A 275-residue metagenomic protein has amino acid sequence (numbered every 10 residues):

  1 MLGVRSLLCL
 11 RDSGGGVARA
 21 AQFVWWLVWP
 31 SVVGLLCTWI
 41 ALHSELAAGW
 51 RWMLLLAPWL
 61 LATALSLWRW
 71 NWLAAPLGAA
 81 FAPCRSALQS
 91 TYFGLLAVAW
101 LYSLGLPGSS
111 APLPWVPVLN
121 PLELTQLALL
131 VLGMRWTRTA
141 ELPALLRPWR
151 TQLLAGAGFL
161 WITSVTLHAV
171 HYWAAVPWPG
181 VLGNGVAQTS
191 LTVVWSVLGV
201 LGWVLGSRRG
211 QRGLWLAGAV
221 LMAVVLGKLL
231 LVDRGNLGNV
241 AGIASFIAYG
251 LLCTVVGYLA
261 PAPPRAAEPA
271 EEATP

Functional and structural regions predicted by a protein language model:
M1-P275: Alpha-helical transmembrane segments of multi-pass membrane proteins
